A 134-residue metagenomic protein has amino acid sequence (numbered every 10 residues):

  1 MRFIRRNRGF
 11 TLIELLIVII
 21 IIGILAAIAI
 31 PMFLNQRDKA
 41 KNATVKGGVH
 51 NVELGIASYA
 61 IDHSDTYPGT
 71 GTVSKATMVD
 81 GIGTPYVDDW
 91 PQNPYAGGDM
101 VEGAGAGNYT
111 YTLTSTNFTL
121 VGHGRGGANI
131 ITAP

Functional and structural regions predicted by a protein language model:
M1-F10: N-terminal leader/signal peptides at the extreme start of proteins
L16-M32: Alpha-helical hydrophobic helix detector
A40-D65: Membrane-proximal N-terminal amphipathic helix
A57, I61-T119: Extracellular/periplasmic head regions of type IV pilus-like filament subunits
H123-P134: Low-complexity, S/T/G/P-rich flexible repeat/linker segments used as non-globular hinges and stalks within
